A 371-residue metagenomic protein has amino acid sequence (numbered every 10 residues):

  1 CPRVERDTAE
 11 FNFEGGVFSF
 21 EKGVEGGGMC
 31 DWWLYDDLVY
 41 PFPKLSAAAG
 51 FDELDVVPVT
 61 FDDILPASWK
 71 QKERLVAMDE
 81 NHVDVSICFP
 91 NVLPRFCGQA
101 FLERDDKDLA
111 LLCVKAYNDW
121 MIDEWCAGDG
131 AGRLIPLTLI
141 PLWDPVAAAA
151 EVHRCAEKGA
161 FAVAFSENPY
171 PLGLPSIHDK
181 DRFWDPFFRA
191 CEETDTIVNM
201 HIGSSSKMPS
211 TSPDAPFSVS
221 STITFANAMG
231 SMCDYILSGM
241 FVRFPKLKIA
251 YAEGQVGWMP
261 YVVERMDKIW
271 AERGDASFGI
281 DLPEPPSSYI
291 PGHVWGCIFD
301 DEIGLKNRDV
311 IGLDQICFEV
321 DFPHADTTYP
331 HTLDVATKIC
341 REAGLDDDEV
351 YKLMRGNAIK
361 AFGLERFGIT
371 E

Functional and structural regions predicted by a protein language model:
C1-E371: Helix-coil boundary/capping segments in enzymes
